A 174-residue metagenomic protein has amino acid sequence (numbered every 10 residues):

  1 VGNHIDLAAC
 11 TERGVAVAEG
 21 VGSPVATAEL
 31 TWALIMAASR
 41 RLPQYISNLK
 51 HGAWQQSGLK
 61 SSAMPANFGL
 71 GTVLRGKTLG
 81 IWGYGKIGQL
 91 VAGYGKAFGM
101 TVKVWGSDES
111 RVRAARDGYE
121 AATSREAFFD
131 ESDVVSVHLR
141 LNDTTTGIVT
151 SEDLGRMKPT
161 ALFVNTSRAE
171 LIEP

Functional and structural regions predicted by a protein language model:
N3-V15, S167-P174: Rossmann-fold NAD(P)-binding glycine/threonine-rich loop
E12-A16, M100, P159-A161: A short helix->loop->beta-strand "cap" motif at the edges of active sites that frequently abuts
V21-T78: Phosphate-binding beta-alpha-beta segment of Rossmann-like dinucleotide-binding domains, i.e., the NAD(P)
L79-I81, V104: Hydrophobic Val/Ile/Leu positions in short beta-strands of Rossmann-like dinucleotide-binding domains
Y84-G85: Glycine-rich Rossmann-fold phosphate-binding loop(s) that bind the pyrophosphate of adenine dinucleotide cofactors
G88-Q89: N-terminal Rossmann-fold NAD(P) dinucleotide-binding loop
A92, A97-T101: Residues at the starts of beta-strands that form the adenosine-phosphate
S107-P174: Rossmann-like adenosine-cofactor binding region
